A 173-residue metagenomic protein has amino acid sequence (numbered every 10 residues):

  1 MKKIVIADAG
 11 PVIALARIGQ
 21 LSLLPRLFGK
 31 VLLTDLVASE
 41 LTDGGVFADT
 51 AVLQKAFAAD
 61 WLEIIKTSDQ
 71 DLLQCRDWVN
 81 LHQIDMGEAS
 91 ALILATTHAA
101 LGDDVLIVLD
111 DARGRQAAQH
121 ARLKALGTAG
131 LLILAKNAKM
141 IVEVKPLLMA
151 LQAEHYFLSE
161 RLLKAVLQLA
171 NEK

Functional and structural regions predicted by a protein language model:
M1-K2, K173: Short, low-complexity, intrinsically disordered N-terminal peptides in bacterial proteins
K3-L106, A112, H120-L123, P146 (+1 more regions): Active-site-proximal, substrate-binding regions of enzyme catalytic domains and RNA-binding/basic surfaces
D104, R115-K173: Acidic, PIN/NYN-like endoribonuclease modules and their adjacent C-terminal/linker elements
